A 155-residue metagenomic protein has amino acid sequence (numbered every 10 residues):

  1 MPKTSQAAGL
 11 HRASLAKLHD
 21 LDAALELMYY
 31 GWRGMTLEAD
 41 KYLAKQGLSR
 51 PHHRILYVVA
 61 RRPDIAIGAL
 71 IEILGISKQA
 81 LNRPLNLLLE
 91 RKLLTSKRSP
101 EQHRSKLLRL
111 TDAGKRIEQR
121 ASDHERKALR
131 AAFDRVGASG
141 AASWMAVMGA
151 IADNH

Functional and structural regions predicted by a protein language model:
M1-Q46, D112, A142: N-terminal leader segment of winged-helix/HTH proteins
S14-K17, L21-A24, M28, L74 (+3 more regions): Alpha-helix initiation/capping motif
L18-L25, S49, K78, L107 (+3 more regions): Short, structured helix-loop boundary elements
H19, R33-A80, R91: N-terminal helix-turn-helix DNA-binding core of bacterial DNA-binding proteins
Y29-W32, Y57-R61, S122, G149: Short, locally clustered residues in the helix-turn-helix/winged-helix DNA-binding domain
T36, N86-A146: Charged, amphipathic alpha-helical coiled-coil/dimerization segments
R83: DNA-binding alpha-helical recognition surfaces that contact promoter or target DNA
